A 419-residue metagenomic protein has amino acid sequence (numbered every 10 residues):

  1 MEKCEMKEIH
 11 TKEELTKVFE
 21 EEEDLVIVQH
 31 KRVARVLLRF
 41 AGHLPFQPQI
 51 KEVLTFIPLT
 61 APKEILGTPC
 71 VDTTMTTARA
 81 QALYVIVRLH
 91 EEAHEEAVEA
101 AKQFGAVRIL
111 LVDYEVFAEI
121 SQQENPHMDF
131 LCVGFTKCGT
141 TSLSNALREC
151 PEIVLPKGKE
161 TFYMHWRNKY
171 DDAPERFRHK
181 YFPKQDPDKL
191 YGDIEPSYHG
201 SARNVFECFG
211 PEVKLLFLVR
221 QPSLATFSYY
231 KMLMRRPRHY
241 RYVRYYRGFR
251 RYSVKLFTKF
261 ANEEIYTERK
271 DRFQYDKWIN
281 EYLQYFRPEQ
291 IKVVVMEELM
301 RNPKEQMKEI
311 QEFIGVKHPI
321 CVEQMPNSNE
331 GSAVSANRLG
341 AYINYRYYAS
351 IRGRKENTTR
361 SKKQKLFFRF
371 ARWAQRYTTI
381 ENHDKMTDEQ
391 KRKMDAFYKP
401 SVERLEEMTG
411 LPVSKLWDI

Functional and structural regions predicted by a protein language model:
M1-E2: Short, positively charged and aromatic/hydrophobic N-terminal segments
E5-I120: Hydrophobic, well-ordered beta-alpha structural blocks that scaffold small-molecule cofactor pockets
I120-I419: Anion-recognition interface
